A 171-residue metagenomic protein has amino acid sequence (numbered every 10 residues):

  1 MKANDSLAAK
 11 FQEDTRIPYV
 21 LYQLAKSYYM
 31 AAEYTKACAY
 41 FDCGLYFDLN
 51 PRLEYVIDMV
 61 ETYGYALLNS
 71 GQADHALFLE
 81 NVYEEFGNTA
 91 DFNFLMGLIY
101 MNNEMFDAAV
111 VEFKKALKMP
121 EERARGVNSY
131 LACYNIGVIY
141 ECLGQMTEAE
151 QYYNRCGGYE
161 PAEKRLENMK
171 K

Functional and structural regions predicted by a protein language model:
A3, A37, H75-A76, A109 (+1 more regions): Single-residue signature of alpha-solenoid repeat helices
N4, F41, L79-E80, F113 (+1 more regions): Hydrophobic/aromatic packing residues within the alpha-helices of TPR/SEL1-like helical repeat arrays
A8, G44-Y46, E84-E85, K114-P120 (+1 more regions): Amphipathic alpha-helical segments of tetratricopeptide repeats
T15-L21, R52-E61, G87-L95, G126-C133: Generic helix N-cap/helix-start motif at coil->alpha-helix transitions
V127-K171: Terminal, low-structured helical/coil segments at or just beyond the last alpha-helical repeat
